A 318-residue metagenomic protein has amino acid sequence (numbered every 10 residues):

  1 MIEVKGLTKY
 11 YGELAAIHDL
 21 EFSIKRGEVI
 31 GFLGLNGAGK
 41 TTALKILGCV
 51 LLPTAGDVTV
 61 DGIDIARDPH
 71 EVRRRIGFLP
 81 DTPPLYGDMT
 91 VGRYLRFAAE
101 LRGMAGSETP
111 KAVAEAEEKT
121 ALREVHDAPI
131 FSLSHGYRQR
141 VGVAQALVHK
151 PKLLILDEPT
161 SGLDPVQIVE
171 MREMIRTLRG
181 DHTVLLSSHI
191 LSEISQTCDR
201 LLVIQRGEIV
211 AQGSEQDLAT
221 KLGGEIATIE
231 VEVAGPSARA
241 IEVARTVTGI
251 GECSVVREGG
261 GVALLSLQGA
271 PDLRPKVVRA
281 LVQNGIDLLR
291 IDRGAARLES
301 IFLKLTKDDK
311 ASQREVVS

Functional and structural regions predicted by a protein language model:
I2-V4, K9-R206, V210-A211: ABC transporter nucleotide-binding domains
K9, V255, I291-R293: Hydrophobic/anchoring residues in structured secondary elements
G77, G103, T220-G224, R245 (+3 more regions): A generic structural signal for secondary-structure junctions that act as hinges or helix/strand caps at the edges
A114, S132, G259-G260, A296: Positions that flank functional sites
R172-Q268: ABC transporter nucleotide-binding domain
Q268-S318: C-terminal coupling/interaction segments
